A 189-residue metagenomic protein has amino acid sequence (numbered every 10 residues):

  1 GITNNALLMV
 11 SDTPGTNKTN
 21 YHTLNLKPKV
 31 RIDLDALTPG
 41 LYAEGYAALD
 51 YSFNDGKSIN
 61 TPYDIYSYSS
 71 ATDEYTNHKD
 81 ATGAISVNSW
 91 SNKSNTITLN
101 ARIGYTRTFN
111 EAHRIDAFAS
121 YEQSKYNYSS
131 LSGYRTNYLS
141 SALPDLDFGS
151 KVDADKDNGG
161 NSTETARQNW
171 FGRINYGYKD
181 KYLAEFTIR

Functional and structural regions predicted by a protein language model:
G1-A6, T61-A84, N127-N158: Surface-exposed loop/turn segments flanking beta-strands in extracellular/periplasmic regions
I2-S58, S86-F109, R114-D116, S124 (+2 more regions): Outer-membrane beta-barrel transmembrane strands
